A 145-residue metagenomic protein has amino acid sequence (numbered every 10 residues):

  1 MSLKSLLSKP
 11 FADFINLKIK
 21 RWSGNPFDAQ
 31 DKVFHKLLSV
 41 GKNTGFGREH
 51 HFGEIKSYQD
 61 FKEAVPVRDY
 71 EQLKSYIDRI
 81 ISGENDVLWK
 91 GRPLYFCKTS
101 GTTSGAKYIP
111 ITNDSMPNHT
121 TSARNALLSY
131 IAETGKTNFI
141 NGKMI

Functional and structural regions predicted by a protein language model:
M1-K98, S104-I145: Nucleotide 5′-phosphate-binding alpha/beta core
